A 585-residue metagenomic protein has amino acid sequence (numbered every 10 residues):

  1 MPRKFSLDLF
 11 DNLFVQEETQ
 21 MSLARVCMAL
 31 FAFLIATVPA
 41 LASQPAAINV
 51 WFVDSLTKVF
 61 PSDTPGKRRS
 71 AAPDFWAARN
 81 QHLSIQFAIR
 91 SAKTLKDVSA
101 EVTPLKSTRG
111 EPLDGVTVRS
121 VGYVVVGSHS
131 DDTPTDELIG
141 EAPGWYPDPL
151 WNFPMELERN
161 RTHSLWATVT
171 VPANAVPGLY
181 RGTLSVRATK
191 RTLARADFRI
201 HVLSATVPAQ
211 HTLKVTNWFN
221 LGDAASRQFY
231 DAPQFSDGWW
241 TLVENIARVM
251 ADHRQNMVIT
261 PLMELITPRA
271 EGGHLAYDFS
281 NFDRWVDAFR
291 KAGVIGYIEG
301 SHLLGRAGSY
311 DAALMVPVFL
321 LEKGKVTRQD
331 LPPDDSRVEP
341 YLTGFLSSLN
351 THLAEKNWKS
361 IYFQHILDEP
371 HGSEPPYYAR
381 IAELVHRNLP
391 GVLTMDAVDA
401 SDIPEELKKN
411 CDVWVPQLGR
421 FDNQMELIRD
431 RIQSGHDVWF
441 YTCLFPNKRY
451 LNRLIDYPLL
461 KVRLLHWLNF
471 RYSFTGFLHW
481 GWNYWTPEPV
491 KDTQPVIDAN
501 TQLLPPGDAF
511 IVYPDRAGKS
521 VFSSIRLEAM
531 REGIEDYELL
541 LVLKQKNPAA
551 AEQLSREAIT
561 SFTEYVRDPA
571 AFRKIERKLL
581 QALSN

Functional and structural regions predicted by a protein language model:
C27-V38: Bacterial N-terminal signal peptides
Q44-R69, A92-A167: Surface-exposed binding patches on compact interaction domains or structured appendages
R69, N80-Q86, H163, V176-T183: Short, solvent-exposed loop/turn segments enriched in Ser/Thr/Gly
A72-W76: Short beta-strand segments of immunoglobulin-like
A92, T170-P177: Short, surface-exposed loop/turn segments at beta-strand-coil junctions that are enriched for proline with nearby
I139-Y146, W151, M155, R161 (+7 more regions): Aromatic-lined carbohydrate-binding surfaces of glycoside hydrolases
V326, D330-V338, L342-Y378, E383-A400 (+2 more regions): Catalytic domains of carbohydrate-active enzymes that cleave complex glycans
I432-R463: Active-site clefts of carbohydrate-active enzymes
